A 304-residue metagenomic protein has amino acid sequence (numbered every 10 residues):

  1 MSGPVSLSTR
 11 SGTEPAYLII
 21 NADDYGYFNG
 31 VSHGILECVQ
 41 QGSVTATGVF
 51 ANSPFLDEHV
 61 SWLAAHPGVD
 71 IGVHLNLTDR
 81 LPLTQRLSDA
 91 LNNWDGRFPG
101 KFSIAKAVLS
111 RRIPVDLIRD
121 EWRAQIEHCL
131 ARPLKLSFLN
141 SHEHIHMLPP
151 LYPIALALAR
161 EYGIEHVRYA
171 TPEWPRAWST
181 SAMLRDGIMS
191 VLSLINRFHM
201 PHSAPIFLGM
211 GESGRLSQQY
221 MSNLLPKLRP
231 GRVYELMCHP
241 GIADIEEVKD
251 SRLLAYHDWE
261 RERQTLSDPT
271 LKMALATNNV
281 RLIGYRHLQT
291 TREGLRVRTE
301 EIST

Functional and structural regions predicted by a protein language model:
M1-I20, N29-D70, H74-F138, P149-T304: Terminal accessory/targeting
D24: His/Cys-centered metal/cofactor-coordination and adjacent catalytic loops
S141-E143: Active-site histidine-anchored catalytic micro-motif
